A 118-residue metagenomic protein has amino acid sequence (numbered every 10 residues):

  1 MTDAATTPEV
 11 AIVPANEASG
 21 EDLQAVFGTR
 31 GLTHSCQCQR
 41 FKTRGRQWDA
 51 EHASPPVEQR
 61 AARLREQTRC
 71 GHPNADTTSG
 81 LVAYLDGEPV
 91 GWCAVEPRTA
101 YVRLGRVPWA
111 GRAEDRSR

Functional and structural regions predicted by a protein language model:
M1-A50: Conserved N-terminal entry element of GNAT/NAT acetyltransferase domains
T33-C38, R63-T78, Y84, E88-R118: Conserved acyl-donor/pantetheine-binding loop and adjacent beta-alpha core of acyl/acetyltransferases and related
A50-H52, E114-D115: Short alpha-helix boundary/capping motifs
A53-R60: Short, structured active-site "lid" loops
